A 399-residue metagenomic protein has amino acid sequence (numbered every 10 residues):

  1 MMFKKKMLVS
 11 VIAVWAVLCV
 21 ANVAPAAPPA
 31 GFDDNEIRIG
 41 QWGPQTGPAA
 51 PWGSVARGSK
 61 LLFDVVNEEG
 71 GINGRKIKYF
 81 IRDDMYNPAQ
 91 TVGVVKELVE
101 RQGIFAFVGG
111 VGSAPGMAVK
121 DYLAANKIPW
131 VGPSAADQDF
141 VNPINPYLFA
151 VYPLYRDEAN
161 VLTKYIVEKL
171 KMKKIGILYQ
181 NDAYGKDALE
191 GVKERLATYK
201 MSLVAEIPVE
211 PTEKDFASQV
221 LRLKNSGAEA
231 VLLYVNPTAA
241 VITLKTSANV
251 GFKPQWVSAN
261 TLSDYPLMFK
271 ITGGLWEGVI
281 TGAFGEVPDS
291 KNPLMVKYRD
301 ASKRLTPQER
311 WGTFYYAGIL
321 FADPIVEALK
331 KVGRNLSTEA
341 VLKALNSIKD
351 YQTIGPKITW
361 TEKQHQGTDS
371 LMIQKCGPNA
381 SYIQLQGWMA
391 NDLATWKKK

Functional and structural regions predicted by a protein language model:
M1-R38, T395-K399: Short, low-complexity disordered leader/linker segments with a strong preference for bacterial N-terminal type II
A26, N35-I37, P293, N346-K399: Solvent-exposed, acidic/polar segments of extracytosolic/periplasmic ligand-binding ectodomains
A26-Q41, G71-I77, V167-K173, N335: Immediate post-signal peptide segment of exported/extracytoplasmic ligand-binding proteins
A27-P28, E36, P51-R57, E69-N142 (+4 more regions): Beta-alpha junction/loop-to-helix N-cap segments that form part of ligand/metal-binding clefts
P29-N35, G40-K60, R82-A89, V111-G112 (+4 more regions): Extracytoplasmic "Venus flytrap"
A89, G103-E206, Q255-T281, V287: Extracytoplasmic ligand/sensor domains, especially the bilobed periplasmic-binding protein
L244-I319, M389-W396: Extracellular/periplasmic periplasmic-binding protein-like sensory domains
K330-K343: Short, charged, surface-exposed loops that flank catalytic or proteolytic processing sites
